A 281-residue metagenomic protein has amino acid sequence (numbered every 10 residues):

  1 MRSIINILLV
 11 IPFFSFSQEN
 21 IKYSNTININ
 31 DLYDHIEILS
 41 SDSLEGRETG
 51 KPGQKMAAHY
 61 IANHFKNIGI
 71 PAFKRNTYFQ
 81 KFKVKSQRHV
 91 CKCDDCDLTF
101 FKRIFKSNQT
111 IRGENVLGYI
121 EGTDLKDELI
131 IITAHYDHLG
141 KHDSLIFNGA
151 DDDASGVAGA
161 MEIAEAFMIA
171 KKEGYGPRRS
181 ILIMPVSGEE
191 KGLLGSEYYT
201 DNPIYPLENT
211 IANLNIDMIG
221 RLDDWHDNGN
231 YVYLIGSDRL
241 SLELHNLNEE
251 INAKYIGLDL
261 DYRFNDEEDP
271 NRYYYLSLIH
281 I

Functional and structural regions predicted by a protein language model:
M1-Y23: Bacterial Sec-dependent N-terminal signal peptides
N20-N25, S43-P52, R103-K106, S144-D153 (+3 more regions): Second-shell loop/turn segments in exported
I21, T26-P52, I68-Y78, M218: N-terminal capping segment at the start of a domain
L39, F65, N108-L139: Acidic/His- and Gly-rich active-site-bordering loop/insert found across diverse amide/peptide-bond hydrolases
R47-Y119: A non-catalytic alpha/beta surface segment that caps or lines the substrate-entry region of metallo-dependent hydrolase
I132-K191: Alpha-helical metal-binding/catalytic segments enriched in His/Glu/Asp
V186-S277: Metal-dependent peptidase/peptidase-like ectodomains
I279-I281: Conserved small/polar residues in nucleotide/adenosyl-binding loops
